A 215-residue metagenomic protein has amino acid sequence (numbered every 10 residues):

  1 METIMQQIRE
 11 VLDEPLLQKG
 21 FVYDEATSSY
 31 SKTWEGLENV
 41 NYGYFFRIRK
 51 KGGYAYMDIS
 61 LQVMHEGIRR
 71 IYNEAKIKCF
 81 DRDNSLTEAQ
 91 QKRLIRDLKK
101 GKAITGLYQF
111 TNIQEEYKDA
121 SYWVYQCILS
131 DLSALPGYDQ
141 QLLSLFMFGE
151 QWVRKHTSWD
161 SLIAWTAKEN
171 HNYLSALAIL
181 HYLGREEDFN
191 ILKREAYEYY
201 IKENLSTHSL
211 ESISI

Functional and structural regions predicted by a protein language model:
M1-M5, R9-V11, S31-I215: Intrinsically disordered, low-complexity regulatory regions enriched in serine/threonine/proline and acidic residues
L16: Acidic, metal-coordinating catalytic segment for phosphate/diphosphate chemistry, firing primarily on the Nudix
K19-S28: Short, well-structured beta-strand/strand-turn elements
